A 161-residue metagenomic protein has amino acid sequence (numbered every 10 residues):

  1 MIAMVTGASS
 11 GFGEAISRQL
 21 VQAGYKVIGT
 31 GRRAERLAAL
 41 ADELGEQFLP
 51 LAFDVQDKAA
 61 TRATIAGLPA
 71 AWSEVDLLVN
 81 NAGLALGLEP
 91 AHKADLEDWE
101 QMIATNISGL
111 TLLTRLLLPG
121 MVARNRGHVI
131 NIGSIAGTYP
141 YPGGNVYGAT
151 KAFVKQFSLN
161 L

Functional and structural regions predicted by a protein language model:
S9-S10: Conserved glycine-rich cofactor-binding loop
Y25-A39: Conserved glycine-rich Rossmann-like NAD(P)H-binding loop of the short-chain dehydrogenase/reductase
F53-A63, L96: The beta1-alpha1 cofactor-binding region of Rossmann-like NAD(H)/NADP(H)-dependent oxidoreductases
E89-A91, D95-I103: Substrate-binding pocket helix/loop in short-chain dehydrogenase/reductase
H92, Y139-N145: Active-site loop immediately N-terminal to the catalytic Tyr-X3-Lys motif of short-chain dehydrogenase/reductase
T114, T150: Active-site helix of classical SDR
S134: Residue(s) in the substrate-gating loop at a strand-loop-helix junction that position the organic substrate next
